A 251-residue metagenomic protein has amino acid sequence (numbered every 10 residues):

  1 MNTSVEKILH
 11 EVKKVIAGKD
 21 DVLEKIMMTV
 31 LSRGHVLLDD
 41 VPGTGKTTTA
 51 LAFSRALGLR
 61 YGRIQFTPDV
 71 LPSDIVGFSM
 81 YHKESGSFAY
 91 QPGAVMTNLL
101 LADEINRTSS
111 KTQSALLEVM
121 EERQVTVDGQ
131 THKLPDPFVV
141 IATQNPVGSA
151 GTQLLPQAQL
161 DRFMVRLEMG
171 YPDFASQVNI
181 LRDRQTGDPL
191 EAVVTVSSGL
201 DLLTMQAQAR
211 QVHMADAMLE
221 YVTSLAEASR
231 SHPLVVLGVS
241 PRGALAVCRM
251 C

Functional and structural regions predicted by a protein language model:
N2-V36, D40-T44: Pre-Walker A (pre-P-loop) alpha-helix and adjacent loop at the N terminus of AAA/AAA+ ATPase modules, a conserved
E24-M28, Y81-L101: Conserved alpha-helical scaffold flanking the Walker A/P-loop in AAA+ ATPase domains
V30-T67: Walker A/P-loop
V36, L100, F138: Conserved beta-strand position immediately N-terminal to the Walker
D40, D103-E104, A115: Walker B catalytic acidic pair
V41, I75, T143: P-loop (Walker A) phosphate-binding loop of NTP-binding proteins
H82-S87, T108-T112, M120-V212, M250: Canonical AAA+ ATPase core
S229-M250: C-terminal helical "lid" subdomain and adjoining coupling/linker elements of P-loop NTPases
